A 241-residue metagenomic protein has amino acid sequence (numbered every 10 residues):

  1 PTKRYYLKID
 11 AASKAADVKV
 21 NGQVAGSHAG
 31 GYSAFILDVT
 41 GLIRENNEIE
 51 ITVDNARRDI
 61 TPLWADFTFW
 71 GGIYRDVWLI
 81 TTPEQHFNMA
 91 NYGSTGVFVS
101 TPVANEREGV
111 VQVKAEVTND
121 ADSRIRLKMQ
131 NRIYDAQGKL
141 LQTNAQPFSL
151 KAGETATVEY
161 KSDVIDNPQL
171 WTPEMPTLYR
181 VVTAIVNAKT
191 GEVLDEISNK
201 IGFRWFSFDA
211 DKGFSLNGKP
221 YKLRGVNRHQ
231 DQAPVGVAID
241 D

Functional and structural regions predicted by a protein language model:
P1-A90, S94-G96, D120-A121, A136-L140: Accessory beta-strand-rich segments of carbohydrate-active enzymes
P1-K8, S13-V20, G26-S27, P62 (+5 more regions): Active-site-adjacent substrate/metal-binding segments within catalytic domains of carbohydrate-active enzymes
T2, R44-N46, E108, K151-T155: Solvent-exposed, conformationally flexible loop/turn segments
T2-R4, I43-N46, R124, V164-R180: Short glycine/proline/serine/threonine-rich loop/turn segments at secondary-structure transition edges
V20, R107-S149, A156-K161: Beta-strand-rich binding/interaction modules
V24-S27, L37-G41, T101-P102, N144-L150 (+1 more regions): Beta-strand-rich interaction surfaces with strong enrichment in secreted/lumenal proteins
S33-L37, E154-Y160: Short strand-edge motifs at loop-to-beta-strand transitions and within beta-strands of extracellular beta-rich domains
I51, N131, V181-T183: Hydrophobic/tyrosine-rich beta-strand signature of extracellular beta-sandwich/beta-rich modules, prominently
